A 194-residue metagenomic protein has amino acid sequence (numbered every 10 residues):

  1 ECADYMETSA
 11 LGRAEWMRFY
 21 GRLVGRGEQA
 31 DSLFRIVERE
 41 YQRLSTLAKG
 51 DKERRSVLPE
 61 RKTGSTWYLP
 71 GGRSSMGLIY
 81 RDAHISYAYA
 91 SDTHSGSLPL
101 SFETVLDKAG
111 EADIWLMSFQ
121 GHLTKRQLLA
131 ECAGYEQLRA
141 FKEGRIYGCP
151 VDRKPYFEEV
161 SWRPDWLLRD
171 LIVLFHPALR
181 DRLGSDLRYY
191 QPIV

Functional and structural regions predicted by a protein language model:
E1-S65, A90, D152-V194: Extracytoplasmic substrate-binding proteins
L11-E15, S75, F141: Short, solvent-exposed loop/turn segments at the edges of secondary structure
G21, A30, I79, A83-I85 (+2 more regions): Small-side-chain structural scaffolding
R39-Q127: Flexible, glycine-rich surface segments
A88-S91, S95-I193: C-terminal soluble interaction/assembly domains
